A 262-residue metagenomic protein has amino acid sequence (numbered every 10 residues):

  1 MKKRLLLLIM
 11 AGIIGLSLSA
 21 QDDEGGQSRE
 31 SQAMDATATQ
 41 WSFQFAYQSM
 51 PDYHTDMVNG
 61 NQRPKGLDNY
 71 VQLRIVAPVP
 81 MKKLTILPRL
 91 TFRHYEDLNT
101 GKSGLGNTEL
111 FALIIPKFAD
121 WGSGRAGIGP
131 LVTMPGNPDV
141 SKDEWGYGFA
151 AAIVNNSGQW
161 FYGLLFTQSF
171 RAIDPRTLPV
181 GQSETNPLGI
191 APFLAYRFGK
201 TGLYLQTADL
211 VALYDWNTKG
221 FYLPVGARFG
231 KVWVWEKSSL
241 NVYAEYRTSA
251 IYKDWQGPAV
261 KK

Functional and structural regions predicted by a protein language model:
M1-Q32: Cleavable N-terminal export/targeting peptides
Q21-K262: Transmembrane beta-barrel domains of Gram-negative outer membranes and organellar outer membranes
